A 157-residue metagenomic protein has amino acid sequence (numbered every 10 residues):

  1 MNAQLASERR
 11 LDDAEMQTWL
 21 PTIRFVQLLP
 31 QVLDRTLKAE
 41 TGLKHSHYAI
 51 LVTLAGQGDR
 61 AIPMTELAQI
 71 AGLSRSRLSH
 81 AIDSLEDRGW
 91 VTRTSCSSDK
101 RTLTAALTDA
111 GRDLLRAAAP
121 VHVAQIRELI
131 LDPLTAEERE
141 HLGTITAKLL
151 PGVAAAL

Functional and structural regions predicted by a protein language model:
M1-T41, E140: N-terminal leader segment of winged-helix/HTH proteins
Q4-S7, D83-H141: Charged, amphipathic alpha-helical coiled-coil/dimerization segments
L20, V52, R116, G143: A cross-family signal for key residues in well-ordered alpha-helices that form functional helical elements
Q27, V52-D59, A119, A147: Short, locally clustered residues in the helix-turn-helix/winged-helix DNA-binding domain
Q31-S74: N-terminal helix-turn-helix DNA-binding core of bacterial DNA-binding proteins
M64, I82-D83: Short, hydrophobic-biased segments on the C-terminal half of alpha helices that form "recognition helices"
E138-L157: Exposed, interaction-prone assembly regions rather than primary DNA-binding/catalytic cores
